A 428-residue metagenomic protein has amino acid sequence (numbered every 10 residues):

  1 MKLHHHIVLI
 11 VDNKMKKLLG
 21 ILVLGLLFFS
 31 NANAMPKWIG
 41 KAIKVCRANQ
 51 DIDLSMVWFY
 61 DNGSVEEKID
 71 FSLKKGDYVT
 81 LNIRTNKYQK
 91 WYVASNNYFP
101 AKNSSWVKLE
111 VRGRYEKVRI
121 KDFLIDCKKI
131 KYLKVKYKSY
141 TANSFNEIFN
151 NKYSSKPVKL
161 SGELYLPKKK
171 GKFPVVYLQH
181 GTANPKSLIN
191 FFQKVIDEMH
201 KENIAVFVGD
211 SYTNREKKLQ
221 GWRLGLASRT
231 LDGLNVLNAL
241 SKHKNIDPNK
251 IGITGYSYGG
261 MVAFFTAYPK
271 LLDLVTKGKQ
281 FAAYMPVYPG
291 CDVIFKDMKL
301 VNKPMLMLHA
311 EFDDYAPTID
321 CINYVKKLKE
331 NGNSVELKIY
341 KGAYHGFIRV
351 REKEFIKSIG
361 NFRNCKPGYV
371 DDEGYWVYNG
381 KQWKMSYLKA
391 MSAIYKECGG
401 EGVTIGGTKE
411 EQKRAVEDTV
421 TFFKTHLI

Functional and structural regions predicted by a protein language model:
P36-S104, K108-R114: Beta-loop motif signature
K129-K170: N-terminal cap/lid segment of alpha/beta-hydrolase-fold proteins
G171-F173, L178-K218, V293-I294, F312-T318: Short substrate-entry loop that stabilizes the transition state in hydrolases
R223-K244, F265: Alpha/beta-hydrolase active-site loop
I246-S257: Alpha/beta-hydrolase fold nucleophile elbow
G260-L274: Short glycine-enriched nucleophile-adjacent loop and the immediately C-terminal alpha-helix near the catalytic center
T276-G342: The feature captures the conserved acid-bearing segment of alpha/beta-hydrolase catalytic domains
S334-I428: C-terminal catalytic histidine-bearing segment of alpha/beta-hydrolase fold enzymes
